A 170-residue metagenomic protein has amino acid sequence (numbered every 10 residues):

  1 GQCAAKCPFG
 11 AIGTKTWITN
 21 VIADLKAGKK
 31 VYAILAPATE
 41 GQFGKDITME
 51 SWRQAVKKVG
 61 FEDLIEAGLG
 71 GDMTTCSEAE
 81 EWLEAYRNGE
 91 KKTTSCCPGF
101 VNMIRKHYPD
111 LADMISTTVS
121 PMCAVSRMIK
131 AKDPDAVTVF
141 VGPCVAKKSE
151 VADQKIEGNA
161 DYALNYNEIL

Functional and structural regions predicted by a protein language model:
G1-I18: Iron-sulfur cluster-binding cysteine motifs and their immediate structural context in ferredoxin-like electron-transfer
T14-L170: Iron-sulfur-associated redox domains of electron-transfer enzymes in respiratory and anaerobic energy metabolism
